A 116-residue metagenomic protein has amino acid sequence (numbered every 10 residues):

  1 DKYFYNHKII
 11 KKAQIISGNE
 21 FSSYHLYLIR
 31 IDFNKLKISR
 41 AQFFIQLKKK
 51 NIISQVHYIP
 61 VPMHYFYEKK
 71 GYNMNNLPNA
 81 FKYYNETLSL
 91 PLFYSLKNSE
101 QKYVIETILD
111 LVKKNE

Functional and structural regions predicted by a protein language model:
D1-E116: PLP-dependent aminotransferase class I/II
